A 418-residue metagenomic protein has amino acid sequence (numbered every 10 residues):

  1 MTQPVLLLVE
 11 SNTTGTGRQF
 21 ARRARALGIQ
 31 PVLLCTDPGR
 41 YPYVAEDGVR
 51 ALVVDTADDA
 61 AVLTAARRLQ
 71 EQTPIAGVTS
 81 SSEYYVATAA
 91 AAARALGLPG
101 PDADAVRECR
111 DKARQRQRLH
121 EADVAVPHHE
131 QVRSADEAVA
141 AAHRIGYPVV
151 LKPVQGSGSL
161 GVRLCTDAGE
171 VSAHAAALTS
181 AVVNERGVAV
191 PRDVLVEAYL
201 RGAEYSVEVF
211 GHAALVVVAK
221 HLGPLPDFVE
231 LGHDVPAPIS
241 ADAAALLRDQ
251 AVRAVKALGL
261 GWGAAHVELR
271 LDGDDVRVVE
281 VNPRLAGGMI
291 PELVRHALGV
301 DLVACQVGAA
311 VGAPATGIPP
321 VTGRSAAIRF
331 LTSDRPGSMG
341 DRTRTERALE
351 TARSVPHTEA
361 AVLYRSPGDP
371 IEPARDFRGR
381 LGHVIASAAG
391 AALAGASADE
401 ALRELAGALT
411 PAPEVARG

Functional and structural regions predicted by a protein language model:
M1-A105, D136, R365-E372, D376-G379 (+1 more regions): ATP-binding N-terminal substructure of ATP-dependent carboxylate-amine bond-forming enzymes
T2, L246-V267, N282-R342: Active-site "cap" helix and flanking loop/linker of ATP-utilizing ligase/carboxylase catalytic domains
E46, D123-A125, Q155-S159, G323-R324 (+1 more regions): Short glycine-enriched loop/turn motifs at secondary-structure junctions
C109-V194, R201, A237-D249, R253 (+1 more regions): Active-site nucleotide/adenylate-binding loops and adjacent lid/helix of ATP-dependent enzymes
E121, V307-G418: Peripheral (often C-terminal) accessory segments that flank ATP-dependent C-N-forming ligase machineries
R163, A198, R295, R380-A389: Short, well-ordered beta-strand elements within core beta-sheets of diverse protein domains
L178-A181, V190-D193, A198-A237, A245-V278 (+2 more regions): Phosphate-binding core of ATP-grasp and ATP-grasp-like enzymes
